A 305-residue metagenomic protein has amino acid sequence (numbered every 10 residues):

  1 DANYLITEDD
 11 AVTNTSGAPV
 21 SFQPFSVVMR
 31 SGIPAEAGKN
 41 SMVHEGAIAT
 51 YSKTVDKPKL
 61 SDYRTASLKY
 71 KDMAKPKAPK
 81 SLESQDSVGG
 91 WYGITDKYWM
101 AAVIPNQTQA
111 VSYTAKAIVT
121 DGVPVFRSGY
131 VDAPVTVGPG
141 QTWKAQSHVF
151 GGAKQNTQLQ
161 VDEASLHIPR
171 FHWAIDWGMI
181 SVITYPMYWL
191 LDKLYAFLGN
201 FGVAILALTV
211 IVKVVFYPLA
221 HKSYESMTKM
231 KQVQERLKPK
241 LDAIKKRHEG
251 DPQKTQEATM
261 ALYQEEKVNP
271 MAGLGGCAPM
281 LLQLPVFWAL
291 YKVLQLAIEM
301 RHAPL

Functional and structural regions predicted by a protein language model:
D1, Q264, R301-L305: Short, intrinsically disordered, charge-balanced linker/junction segments flanking boundaries in proteins
D1-F171: Soluble non-transmembrane domains of integral membrane proteins
D10, G140, V215-L290, L296: Membrane-interface amphipathic helices and adjacent TM-edge segments
S21-F22, W288, R301-H302: Acidic/polar loop patches that form or flank catalytic/metal-binding clefts of enzymes that bind anionic ligands
V119-V123, G152-A204, A303-L305: Interfacial loop/helix-cap signal at membrane boundaries in integral membrane proteins
Y291-L305: Long, His/Glu/Asp-enriched segments that create or flank divalent metal/ion-associated functional microenvironments
